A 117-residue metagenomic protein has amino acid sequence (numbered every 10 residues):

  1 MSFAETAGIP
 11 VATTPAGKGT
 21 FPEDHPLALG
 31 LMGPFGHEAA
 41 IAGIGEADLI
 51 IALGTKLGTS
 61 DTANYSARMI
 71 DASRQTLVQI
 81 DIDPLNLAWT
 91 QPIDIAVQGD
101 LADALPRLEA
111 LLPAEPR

Functional and structural regions predicted by a protein language model:
M1-I50: Anionic-ligand anchoring segments at beta-strand to alpha-helix junctions in alpha/beta enzyme folds, i.e., glycine
A4-G8, D48, G54, L105-P116: Structural signal for hydrophobic packing residues in well-ordered secondary-structure cores of soluble enzyme domains
G8-I9, A72-T76: A short helix->loop->beta-strand "cap" motif at the edges of active sites that frequently abuts
A16-K18, T55-G58: Short glycine-rich anion-binding loops that position phosphate/pyrophosphate groups of nucleotides and phosphorylated
A28, I50-I51, L77, A96: Short, well-ordered beta-strand core segments
A52-K56, D81: Short beta-strand segments
L57-R68: Glycine/threonine-rich flexible loop motifs
R74-R117: Phosphate/pyrophosphate-binding active-site segments
